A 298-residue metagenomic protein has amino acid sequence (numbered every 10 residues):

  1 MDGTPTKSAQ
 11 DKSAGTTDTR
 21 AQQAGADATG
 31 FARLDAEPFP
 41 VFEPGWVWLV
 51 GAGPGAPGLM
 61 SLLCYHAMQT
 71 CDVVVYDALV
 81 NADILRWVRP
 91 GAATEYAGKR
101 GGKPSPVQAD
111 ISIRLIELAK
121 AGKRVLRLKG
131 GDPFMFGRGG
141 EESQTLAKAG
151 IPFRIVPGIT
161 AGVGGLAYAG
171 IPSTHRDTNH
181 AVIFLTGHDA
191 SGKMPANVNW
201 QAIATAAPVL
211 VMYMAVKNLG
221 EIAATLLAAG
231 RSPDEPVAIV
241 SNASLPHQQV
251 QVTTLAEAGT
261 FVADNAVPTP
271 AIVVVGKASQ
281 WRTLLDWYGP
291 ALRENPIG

Functional and structural regions predicted by a protein language model:
M1-P57, L62-I159, G164, G259 (+1 more regions): Class I S-adenosyl-L-methionine
D2-T6, G15-E37, P44-V47, D110 (+3 more regions): A contiguous loop/helix-start segment that scaffolds small-molecule binding in enzyme catalytic cores
P54-G55, G130-G131, Y168, D177-N179 (+2 more regions): Residue-level signal for pocket-adjacent positions within structured domains
W87, Y168-A169, T225: Residue-level signal for well-ordered alpha-helical positions
A92-K99, G150-R154, S173-H180, G230-I239: Short hydrophobic/aromatic-enriched beta-strand-loop microsegments
A161-T174: Structured adenosyl-cofactor binding patch, chiefly the S-adenosyl-L-methionine
